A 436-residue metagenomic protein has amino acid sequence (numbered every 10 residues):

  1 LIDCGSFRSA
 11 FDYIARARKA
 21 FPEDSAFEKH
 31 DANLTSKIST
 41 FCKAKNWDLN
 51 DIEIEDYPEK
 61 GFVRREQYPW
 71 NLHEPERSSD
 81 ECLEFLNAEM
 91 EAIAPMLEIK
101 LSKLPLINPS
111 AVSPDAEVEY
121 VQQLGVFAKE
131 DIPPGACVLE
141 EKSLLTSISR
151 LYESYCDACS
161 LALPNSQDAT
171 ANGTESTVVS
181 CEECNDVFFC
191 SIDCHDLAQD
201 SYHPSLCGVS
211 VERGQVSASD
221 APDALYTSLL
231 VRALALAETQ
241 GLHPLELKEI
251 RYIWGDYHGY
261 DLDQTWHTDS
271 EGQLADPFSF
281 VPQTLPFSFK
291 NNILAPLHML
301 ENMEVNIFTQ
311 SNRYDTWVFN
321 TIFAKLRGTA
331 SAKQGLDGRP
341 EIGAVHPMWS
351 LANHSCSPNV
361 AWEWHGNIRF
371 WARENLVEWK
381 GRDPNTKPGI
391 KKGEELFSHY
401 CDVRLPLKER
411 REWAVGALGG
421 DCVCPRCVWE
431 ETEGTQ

Functional and structural regions predicted by a protein language model:
L1-Q436: Short alpha-helical interaction motifs and adjacent low-complexity tails used for partner binding in regulatory proteins
